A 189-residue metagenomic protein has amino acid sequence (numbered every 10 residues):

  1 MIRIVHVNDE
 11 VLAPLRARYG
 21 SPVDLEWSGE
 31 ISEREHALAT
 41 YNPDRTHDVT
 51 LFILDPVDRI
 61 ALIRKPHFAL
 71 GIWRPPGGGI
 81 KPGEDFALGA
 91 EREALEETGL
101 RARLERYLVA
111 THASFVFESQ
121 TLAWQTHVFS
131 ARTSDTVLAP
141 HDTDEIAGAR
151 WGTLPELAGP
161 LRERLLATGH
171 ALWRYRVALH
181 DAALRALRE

Functional and structural regions predicted by a protein language model:
M1-V7, L70-G71, T143-E189: Nudix hydrolase/Nudix homology domain
I2-T50: Acidic, metal-coordinating catalytic segment for phosphate/diphosphate chemistry, firing primarily on the Nudix
R3-E10, R18, E30-I31, V57-I63 (+2 more regions): Short low-complexity stretches enriched in small and charged residues
V5-E10, P43-L51, E84-L88, S114-F117 (+1 more regions): Short, mixed-charge, low-aromatic patches
S21-D24, H67-G77, R92-E96: Short N-terminal helix-initiation segments at or just after the protein's N-terminus
G29-P75, A102, R106: N-terminal strand-loop-strand
L51-F52, F129-T136, A182-E189: A short, hydrophobic secondary-structure junction motif
I80-R103, T111-L166: Unchanged
